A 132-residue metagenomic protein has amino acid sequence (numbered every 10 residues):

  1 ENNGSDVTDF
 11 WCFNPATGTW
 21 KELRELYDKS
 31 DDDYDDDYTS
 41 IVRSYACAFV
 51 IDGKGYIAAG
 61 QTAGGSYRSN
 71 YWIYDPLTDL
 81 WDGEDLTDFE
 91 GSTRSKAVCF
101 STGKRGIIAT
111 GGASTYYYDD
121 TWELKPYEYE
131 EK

Functional and structural regions predicted by a protein language model:
E1-K132: Kelch-like beta-propeller repeat domains
